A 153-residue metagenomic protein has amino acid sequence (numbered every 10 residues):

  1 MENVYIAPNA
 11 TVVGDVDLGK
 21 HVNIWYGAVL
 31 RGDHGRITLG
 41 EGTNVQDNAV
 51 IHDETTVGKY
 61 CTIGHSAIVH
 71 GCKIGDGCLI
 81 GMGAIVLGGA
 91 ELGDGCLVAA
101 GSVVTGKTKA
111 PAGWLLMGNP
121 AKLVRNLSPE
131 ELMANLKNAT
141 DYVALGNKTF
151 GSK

Functional and structural regions predicted by a protein language model:
M1, Y5, D33-R36, E41 (+2 more regions): Glycine-rich hexapeptide-repeat left-handed beta-helix
V4-H52: A positional/architectural concept
G27, G58-C61, G75-C78: Short, conserved structural micro-motifs that define repeat-unit consensus positions and nucleotide-binding loops
